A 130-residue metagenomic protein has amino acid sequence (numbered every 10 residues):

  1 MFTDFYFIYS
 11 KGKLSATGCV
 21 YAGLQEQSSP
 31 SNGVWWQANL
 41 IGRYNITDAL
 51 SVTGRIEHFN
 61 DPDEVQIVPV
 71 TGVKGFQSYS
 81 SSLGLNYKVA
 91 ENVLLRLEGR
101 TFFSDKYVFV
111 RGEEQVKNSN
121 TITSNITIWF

Functional and structural regions predicted by a protein language model:
M1, S28-W35, P69-S78, G112-S119: Replace "Gram-negative outer membrane beta-barrel proteins" with "bacterial and organellar outer membrane beta-barrel
M1-F5, W36-L40, Y79-L83, N120-S124: Hydrophobic, lipid-facing positions within transmembrane beta-strands of outer-membrane proteins
M1-S31: Oxyanion-binding "anion nests"
F5, G18-A22, L40, G54-H58 (+1 more regions): Transmembrane beta-barrel strands of outer-membrane/channel proteins
I8-K11, Y44, Y87, T101 (+1 more regions): Residue-level signature of outer-membrane beta-barrel architecture
K13-G18, A49-T53, Y87-L97: Repeated loop/turn-to-beta-strand initiation elements of outer-membrane beta-barrel proteins
Y21-S29, N60-V68, R100-R111: Sequence/structural signature of outer-membrane beta-barrel proteins
Y87-L94, G99, V116-F130: Outer-membrane beta-barrel "beta-signal"
